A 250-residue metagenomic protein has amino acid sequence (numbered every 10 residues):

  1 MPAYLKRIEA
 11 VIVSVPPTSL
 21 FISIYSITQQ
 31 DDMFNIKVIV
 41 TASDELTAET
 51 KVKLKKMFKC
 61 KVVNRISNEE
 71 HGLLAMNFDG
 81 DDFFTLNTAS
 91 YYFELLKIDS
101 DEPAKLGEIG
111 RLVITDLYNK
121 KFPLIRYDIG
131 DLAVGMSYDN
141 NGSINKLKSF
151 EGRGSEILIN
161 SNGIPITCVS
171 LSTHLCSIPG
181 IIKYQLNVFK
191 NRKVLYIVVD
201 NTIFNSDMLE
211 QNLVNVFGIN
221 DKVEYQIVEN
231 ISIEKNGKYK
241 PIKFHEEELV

Functional and structural regions predicted by a protein language model:
M1-V250: Active-site glycine/GP-rich loop and adjacent strand/helix microenvironment that borders small-molecule binding pockets
